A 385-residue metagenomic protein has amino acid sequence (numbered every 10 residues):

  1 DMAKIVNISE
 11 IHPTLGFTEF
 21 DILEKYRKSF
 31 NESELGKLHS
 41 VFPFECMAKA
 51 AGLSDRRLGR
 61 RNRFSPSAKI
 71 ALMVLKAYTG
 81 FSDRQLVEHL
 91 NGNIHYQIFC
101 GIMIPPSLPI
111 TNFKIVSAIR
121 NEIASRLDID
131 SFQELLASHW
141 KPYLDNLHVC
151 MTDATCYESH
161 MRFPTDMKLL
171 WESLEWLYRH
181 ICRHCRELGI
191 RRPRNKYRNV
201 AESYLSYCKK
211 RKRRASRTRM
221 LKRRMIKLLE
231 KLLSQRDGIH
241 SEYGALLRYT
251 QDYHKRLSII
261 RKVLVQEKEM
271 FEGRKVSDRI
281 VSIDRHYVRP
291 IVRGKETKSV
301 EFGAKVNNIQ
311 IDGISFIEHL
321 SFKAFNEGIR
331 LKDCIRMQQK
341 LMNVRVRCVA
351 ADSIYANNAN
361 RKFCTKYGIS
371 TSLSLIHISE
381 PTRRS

Functional and structural regions predicted by a protein language model:
D1-A48: Charged, often Cys/His-bearing segments associated with DNA-binding zinc-finger transcription factors
E32-A71, Y78: Basic, short loop/linker segments at the boundary and entry of helix-turn-helix/winged-helix-like folds
R60-F64, I94, A350-N358: Acidic, metal-coordinating catalytic cores used for nucleic-acid/nucleotide bond scission and strand-transfer chemistry
L72, L86, I110-V116, H148-E158 (+5 more regions): Short, conserved catalytic/metal-binding motifs centered on acidic residues
M103-R285: Active-site- or DNA-interface-adjacent structural scaffold in DNA-acting proteins
R274-Q310: Active-site cores of enzymes that catalyze phosphoryl transfer or operate on phosphate-rich substrates
K295-L341: Electropositive, glycine- and tryptophan-enriched low-complexity nucleic-acid-binding patches
I376-S385: Single conserved hydrophobic/aromatic residue that forms the stacking wall/gate of nucleotide- or nucleobase-binding
